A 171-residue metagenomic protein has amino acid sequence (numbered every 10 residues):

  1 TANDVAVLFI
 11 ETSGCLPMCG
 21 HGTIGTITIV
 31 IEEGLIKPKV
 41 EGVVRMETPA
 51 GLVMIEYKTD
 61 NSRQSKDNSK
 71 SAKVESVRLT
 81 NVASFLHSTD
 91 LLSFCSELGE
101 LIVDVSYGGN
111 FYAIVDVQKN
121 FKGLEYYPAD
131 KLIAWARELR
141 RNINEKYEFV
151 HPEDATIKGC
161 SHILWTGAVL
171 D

Functional and structural regions predicted by a protein language model:
T1-M18, G25-D171: Active-site proximal loop and beta-alpha junction motif in alpha/beta enzyme cores
